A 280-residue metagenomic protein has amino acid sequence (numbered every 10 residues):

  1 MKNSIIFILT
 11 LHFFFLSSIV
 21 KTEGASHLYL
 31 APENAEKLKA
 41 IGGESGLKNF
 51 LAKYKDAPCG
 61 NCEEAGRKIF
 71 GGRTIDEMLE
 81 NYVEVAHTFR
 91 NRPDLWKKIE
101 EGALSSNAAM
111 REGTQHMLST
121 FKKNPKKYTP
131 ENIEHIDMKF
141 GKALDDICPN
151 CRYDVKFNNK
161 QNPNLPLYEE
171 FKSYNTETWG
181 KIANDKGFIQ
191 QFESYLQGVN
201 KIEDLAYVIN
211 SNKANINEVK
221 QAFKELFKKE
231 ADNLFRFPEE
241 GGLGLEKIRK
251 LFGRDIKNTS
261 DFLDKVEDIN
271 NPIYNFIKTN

Functional and structural regions predicted by a protein language model:
K2-T22: Classical Sec-dependent N-terminal signal peptides that target proteins to the secretory pathway
S26-N280: Catalytic toxin/effector domains delivered as secreted proteins or via bacterial secretion systems
